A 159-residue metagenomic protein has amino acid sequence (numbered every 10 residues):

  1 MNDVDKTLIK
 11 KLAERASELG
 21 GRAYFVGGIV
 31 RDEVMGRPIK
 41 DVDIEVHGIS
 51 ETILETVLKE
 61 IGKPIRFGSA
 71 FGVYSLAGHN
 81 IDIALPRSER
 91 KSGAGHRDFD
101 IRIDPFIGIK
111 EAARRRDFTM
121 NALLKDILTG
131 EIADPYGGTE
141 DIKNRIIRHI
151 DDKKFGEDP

Functional and structural regions predicted by a protein language model:
M1-P159: Catalytic cores of the polymerase beta-like nucleotidyltransferase superfamily and closely associated nucleotide
